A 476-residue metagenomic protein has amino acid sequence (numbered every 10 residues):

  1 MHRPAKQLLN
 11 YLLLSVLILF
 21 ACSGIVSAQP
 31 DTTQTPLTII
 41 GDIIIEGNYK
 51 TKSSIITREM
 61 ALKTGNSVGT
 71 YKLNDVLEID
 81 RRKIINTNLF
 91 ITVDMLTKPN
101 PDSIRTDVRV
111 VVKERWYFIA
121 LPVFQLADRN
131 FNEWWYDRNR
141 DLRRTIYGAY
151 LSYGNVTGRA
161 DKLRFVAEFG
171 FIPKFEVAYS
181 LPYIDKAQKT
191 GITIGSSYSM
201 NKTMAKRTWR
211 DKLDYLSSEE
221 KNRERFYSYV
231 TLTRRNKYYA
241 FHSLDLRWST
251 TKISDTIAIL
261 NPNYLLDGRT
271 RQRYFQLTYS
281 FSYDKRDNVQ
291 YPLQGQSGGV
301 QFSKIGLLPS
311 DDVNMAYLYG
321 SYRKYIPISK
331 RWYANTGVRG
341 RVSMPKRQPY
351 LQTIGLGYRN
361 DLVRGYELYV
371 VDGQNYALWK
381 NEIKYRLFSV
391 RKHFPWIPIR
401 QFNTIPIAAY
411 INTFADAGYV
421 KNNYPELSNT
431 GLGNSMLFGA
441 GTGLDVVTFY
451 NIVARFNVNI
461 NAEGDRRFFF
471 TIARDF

Functional and structural regions predicted by a protein language model:
M1-Q34, F476: Bacterial Sec-dependent N-terminal signal peptides
Q29-N130, Y150, R164-Y183, A316-S321 (+3 more regions): Periplasmic polypeptide-binding modules associated with outer-membrane biogenesis and secretion
V111-T278, Y283-R286, G355-D361, L368-Q374 (+2 more regions): Gram-negative/organellar outer-membrane beta-barrel architecture
S197-N201, T251, Q301-L307, R341-P345 (+1 more regions): Short glycine-rich beta-strand segments
K237-A240, K330-W332, I452: Secondary-structure transition into beta-strands, especially the periplasmic turns and strand N-termini that construct
Y274-T404: C-terminal outer-membrane beta-barrel translocator/porin domains of Gram-negative envelope proteins and their
E382-V390, W396-P398, F402-G441: Outer-membrane beta-barrel transmembrane domain signature
